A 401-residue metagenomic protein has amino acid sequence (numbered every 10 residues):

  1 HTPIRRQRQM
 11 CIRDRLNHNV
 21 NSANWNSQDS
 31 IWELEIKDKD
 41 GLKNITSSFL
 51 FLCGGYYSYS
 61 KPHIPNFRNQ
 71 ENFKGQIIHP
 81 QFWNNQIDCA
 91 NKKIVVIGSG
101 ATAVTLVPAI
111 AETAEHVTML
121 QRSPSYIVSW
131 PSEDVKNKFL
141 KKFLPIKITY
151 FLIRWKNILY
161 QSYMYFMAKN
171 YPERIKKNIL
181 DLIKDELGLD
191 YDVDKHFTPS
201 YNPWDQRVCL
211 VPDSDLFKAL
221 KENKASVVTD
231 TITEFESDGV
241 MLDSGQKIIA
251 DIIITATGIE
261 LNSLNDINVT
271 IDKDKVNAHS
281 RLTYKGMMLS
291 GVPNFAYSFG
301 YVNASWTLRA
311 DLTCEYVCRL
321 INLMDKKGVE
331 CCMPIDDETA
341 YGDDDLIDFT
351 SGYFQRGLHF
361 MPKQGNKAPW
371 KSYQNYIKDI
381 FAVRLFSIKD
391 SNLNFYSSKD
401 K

Functional and structural regions predicted by a protein language model:
H1-R8, I12-D14: Single conserved hydrophobic/aromatic residue that forms the stacking wall/gate of nucleotide- or nucleobase-binding
L16-I31, A225-D243: A conserved short coil-to-beta-strand element within the FAD-binding core of flavoproteins
N19, L34-P62, T229-T231, E236: Ligand-binding pocket scaffold of soluble enzyme catalytic domains
I45-S58, I94-I97, I232, V240 (+1 more regions): Short hydrophobic core segments
L52-D192, A225, I248, S290 (+1 more regions): Rossmann-like dinucleotide-binding core of oxidoreductases
A256-M324: Glycine/threonine-rich phosphate-binding loop and adjacent beta-strand/alpha-helix elements that clamp
D311, E315-K401: C-terminal active-site-capping segments
